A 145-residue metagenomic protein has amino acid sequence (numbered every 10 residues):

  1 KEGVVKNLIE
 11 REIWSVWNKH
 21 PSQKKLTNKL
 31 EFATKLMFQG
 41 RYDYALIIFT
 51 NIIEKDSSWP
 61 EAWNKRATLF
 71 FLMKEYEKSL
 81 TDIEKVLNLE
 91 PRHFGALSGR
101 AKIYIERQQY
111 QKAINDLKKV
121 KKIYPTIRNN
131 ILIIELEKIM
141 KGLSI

Functional and structural regions predicted by a protein language model:
K1, W14-W17, I53, L87 (+2 more regions): A conserved position within tetratricopeptide repeats
K1-E2, I105-R128: TPR/TPR-like (Sel1-like) alpha-helical repeat modules
K1-K24: Long, contiguous interaction/recruitment modules in multidomain scaffold/adaptor proteins
G3-K6, Y42, Y76, Y110: TPR-repeat structural position
G3-L8, F94-G95, K122-E135: Boundary/linker segments of alpha-helical solenoid repeat arrays
K19, F38, L72, E106 (+1 more regions): Register position in tetratricopeptide repeats
Q23-E90, G95: Alpha-helical adaptor scaffolds
K65, G99, L132-I133: Canonical tetratricopeptide repeat
